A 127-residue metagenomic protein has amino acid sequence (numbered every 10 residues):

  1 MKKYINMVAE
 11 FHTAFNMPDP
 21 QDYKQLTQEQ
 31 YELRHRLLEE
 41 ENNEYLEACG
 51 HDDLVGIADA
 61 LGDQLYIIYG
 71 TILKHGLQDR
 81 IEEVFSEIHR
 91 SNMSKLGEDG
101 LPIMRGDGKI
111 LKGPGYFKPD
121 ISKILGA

Functional and structural regions predicted by a protein language model:
M1-A127: Flexible "arm" and connector segments at domain edges
